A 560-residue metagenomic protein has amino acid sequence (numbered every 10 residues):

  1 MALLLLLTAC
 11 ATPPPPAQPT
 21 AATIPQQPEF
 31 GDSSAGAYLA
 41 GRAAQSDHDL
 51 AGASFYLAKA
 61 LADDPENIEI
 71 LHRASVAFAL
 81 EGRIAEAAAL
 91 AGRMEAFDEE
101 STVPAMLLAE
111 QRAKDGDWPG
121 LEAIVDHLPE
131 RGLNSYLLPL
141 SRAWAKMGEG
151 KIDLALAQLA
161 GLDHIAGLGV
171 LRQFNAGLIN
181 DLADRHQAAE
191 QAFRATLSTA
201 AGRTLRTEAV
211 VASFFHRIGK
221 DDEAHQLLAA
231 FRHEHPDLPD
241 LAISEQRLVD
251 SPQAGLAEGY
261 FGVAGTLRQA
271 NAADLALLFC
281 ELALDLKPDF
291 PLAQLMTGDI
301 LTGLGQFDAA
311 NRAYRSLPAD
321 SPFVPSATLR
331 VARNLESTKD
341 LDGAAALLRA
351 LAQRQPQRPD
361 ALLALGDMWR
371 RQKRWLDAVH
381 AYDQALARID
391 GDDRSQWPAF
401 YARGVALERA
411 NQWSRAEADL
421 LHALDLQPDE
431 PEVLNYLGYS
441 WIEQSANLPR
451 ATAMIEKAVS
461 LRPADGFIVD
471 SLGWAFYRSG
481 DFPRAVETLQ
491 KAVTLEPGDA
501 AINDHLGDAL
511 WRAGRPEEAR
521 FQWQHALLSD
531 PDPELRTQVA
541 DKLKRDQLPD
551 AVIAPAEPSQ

Functional and structural regions predicted by a protein language model:
C10-A74, L80-A89, V103, A123 (+3 more regions): N-terminal leader/linker segments that initiate helical-solenoid repeat arrays
E29-A37, D64-L71, F97-M106, R131-S141 (+14 more regions): Generic helix N-cap/helix-start motif at coil->alpha-helix transitions
R42, V76, E110, W144 (+10 more regions): Residue-level recognition of tetratricopeptide repeat
S46, L80, K114-D115, G148-E149 (+12 more regions): Register position in tetratricopeptide repeats
I243-R247, Q253-G259, V263-T266, A270 (+2 more regions): Terminal, low-structured helical/coil segments at or just beyond the last alpha-helical repeat
